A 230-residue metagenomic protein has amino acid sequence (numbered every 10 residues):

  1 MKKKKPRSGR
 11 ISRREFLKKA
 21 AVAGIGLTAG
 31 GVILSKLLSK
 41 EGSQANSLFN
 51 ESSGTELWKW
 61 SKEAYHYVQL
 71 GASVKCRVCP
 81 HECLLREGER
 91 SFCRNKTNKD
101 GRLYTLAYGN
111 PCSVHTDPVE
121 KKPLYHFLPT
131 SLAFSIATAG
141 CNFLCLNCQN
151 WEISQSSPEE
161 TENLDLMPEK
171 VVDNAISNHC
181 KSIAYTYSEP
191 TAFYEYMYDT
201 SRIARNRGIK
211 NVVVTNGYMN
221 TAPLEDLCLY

Functional and structural regions predicted by a protein language model:
M1-S12: N-terminal secretory signal peptides
S12-L34: N-terminal export leaders
K18, N95, L229: Phosphate-coordinating loops and pocket residues in cytosolic domains that bind phosphorylated ligands
G31-E82: C-terminal segment of N-terminal export signals and the immediately downstream linker at the start of the mature
W60-L128: N-terminal juxtadomain amphipathic helix that follows a signal peptide/anchor or precedes a small N-terminal auxiliary
N98-Y230: Conserved Radical SAM active-site core
